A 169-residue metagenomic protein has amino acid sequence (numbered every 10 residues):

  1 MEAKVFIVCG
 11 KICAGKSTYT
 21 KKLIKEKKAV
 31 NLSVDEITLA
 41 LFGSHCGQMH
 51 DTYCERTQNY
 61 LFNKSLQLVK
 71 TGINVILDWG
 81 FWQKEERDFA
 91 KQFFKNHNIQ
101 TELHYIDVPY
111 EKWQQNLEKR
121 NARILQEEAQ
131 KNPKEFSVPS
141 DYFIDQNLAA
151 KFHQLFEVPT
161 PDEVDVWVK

Functional and structural regions predicted by a protein language model:
M1-F6, T71-I73: Pre-Walker A (Motif I) flank of P-loop NTPase domains
E2-A3, C9, A14, K22 (+3 more regions): Conserved GTP-binding G-domain of TRAFAC-class P-loop NTPases and closely related GTPase folds
F6, L32, V75-L77: Hydrophobic positions in the central parallel beta-sheet of the AAA+
A14-I73: Conserved substrate/cofactor phosphate-moiety recognition/catalytic segment in nucleotide-dependent phosphotransferases
A40, F81-L125: ATP-dependent NMP and nucleoside kinases share a basic, alpha-helical "lid"
L41, C46, E85, Q146-L148 (+1 more regions): Solvent-exposed, flexible loop/coil residues
D51-F62, D107, Q146-H153: Amphipathic alpha-helical transducer elements in NTP-driven molecular machines
Y53-T101: Glycine-rich phosphate-binding loop used to anchor ATP phosphates in small-molecule kinases, encompassing both
